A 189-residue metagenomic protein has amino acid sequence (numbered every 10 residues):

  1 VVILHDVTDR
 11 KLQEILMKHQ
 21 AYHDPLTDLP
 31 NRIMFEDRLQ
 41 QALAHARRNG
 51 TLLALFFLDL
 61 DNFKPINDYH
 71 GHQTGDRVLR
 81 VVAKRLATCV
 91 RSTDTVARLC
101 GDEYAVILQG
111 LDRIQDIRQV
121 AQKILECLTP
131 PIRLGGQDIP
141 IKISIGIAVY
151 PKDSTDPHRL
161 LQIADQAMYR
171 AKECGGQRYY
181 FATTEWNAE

Functional and structural regions predicted by a protein language model:
V1-D6: PAS-family sensory domains
V7-T8, L60-D61, L111, W186: PAS/PAC or PAS-like capping segment
K18-Y22, D28-A54, D61-R91, A97-V106 (+3 more regions): Conserved long alpha-helical elements within nucleotide-processing catalytic cores of c-di-GMP signaling and class III
A44-R47, R133, I139: Residue-level signal for alpha-helix termini/capping positions
F57, L108, I147-V149: Sensory input modules used in signal transduction, predominantly PAS/LOV/GAF but also related non-catalytic regulatory
V96, K123, C127, R133 (+4 more regions): Cyclic nucleotide signaling catalytic output domains
V106, I141-I143: HATPase_c (GHKL) ATP-binding subdomain of two-component histidine kinases
